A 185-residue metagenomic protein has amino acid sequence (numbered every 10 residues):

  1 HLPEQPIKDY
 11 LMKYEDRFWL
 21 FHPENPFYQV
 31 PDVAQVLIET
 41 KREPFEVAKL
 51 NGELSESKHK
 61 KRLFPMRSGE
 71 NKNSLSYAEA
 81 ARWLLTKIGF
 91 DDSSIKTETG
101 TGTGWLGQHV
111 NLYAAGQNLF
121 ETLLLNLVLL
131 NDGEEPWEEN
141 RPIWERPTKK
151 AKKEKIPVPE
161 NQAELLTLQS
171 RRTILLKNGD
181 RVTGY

Functional and structural regions predicted by a protein language model:
H1-E160, L168-R171, L176-Y185: Conserved small-residue
L165: Cys/His-rich zinc-coordinating modules
